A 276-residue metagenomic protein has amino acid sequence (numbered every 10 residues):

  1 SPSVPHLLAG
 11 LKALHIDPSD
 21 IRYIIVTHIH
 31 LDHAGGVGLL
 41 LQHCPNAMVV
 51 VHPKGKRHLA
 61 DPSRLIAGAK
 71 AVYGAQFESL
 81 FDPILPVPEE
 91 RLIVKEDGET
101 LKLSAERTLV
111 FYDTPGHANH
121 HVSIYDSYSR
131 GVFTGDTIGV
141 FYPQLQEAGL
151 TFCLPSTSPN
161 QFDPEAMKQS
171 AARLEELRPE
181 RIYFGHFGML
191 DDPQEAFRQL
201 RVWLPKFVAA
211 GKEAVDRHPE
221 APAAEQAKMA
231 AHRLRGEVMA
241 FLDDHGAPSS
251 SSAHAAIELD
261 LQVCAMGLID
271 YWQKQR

Functional and structural regions predicted by a protein language model:
S1-L14, P18-D20, I124-D136, V140: Conserved beta-strand hairpin/beta-sheet module of binuclear metal-dependent hydrolase folds, prominently
S3, P159-A166, D260-C264: Soluble or luminal CAZymes and related metallo-dependent hydrolases
P5-H52: Active-site metal-binding motif and surrounding structural segment of the metallo-beta-lactamase
V50-R57, P62: A short, structured active-site edge motif that brings together acidic residues
L59-Y112, K168-A171: Metallo-beta-lactamase
T108, D113-P115, N119-D191: Metallo-beta-lactamase
E165, S170-R233: Active-site/pore-lining binding-face segments in mid-to-C-terminal subdomains
A209, E213-R276: C-terminal regulatory/interaction regions
